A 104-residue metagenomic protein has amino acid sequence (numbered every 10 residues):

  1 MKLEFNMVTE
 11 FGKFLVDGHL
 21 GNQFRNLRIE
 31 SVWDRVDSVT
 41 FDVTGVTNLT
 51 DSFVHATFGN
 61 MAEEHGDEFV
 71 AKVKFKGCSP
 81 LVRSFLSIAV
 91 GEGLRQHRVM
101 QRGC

Functional and structural regions predicted by a protein language model:
M1-V8: Short beta-strand/loop segment at the start of cytosolic alpha/beta domains
V8-S38, V43-L94: Amphipathic alpha-helical interaction surfaces in cytosolic regulatory modules
R98-C104: Extended, charge-rich low-complexity interaction segments
